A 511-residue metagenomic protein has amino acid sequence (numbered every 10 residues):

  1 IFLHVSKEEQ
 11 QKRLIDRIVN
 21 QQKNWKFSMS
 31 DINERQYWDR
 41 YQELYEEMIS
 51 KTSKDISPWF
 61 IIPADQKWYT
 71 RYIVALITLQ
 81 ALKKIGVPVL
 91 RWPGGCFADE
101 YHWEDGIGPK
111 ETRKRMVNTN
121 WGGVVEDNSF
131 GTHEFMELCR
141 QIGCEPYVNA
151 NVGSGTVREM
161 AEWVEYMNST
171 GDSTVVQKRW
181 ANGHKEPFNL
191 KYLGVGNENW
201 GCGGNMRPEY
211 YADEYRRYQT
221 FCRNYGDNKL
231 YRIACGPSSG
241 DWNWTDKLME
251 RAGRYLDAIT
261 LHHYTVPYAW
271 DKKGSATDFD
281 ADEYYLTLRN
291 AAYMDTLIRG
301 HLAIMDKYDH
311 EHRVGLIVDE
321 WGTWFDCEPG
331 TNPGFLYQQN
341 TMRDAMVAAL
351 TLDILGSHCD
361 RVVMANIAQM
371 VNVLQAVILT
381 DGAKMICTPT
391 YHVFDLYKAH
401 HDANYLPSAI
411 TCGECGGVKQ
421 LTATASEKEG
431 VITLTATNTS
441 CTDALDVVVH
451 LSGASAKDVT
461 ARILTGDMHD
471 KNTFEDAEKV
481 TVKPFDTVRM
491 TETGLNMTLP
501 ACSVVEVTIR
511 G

Functional and structural regions predicted by a protein language model:
I1-E9, M29-N33, K54-I73: Phosphate-binding beta-loop-alpha motif at adenosine-nucleotide cofactor sites
F2-E43, K84: A glycine- and Lys/Arg-enriched "phosphate-lid" helix/loop adjacent to the NTP-binding pocket of small-molecule kinases
K83-F97, G131-L138, I142: Catalytic domains of carbohydrate-active enzymes, especially glycoside hydrolases
C96-T132, E137, S173-G201, P267-E283: Aromatic- and acidic-residue-enriched carbohydrate-binding clefts of CAZyme catalytic domains
P208-T351, A409-V418: Noncatalytic carbohydrate-binding groove/subsite architecture in carbohydrate-active enzymes
R313-A425: Aromatic/acidic polysaccharide-binding cleft in carbohydrate-active enzymes
V418-S455, A461, V505-T508: Carbohydrate-binding surface patches
S455-L495, L499: Acidic, Ser/Thr/Pro-rich beta/coil linker or hinge segments at domain junctions
